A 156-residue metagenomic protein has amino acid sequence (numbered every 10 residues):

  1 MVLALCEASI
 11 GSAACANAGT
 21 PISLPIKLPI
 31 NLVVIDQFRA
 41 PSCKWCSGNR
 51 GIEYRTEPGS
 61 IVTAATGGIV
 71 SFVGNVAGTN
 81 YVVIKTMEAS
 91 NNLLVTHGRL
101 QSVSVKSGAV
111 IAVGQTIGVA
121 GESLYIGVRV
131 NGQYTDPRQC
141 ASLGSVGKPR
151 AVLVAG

Functional and structural regions predicted by a protein language model:
M1-A4: Sec-dependent N-terminal signal peptides
E7-Y81, A112-V113, P137-Q139, G144-G156: Surface-exposed, glycine-biased beta-strand/turn segments
Y54, Y81-I84, I111-I126: Short hydrophobic beta/alpha edge segments that flank linear recognition/processing sites
R55-T56, H97, S102-V105: Short alpha-helix capping/helix-loop boundary micro-motifs
P58-S60, K106, L124: Short loop/turn microsegments at loop-to-beta-strand junctions
A65-Q101, Y125: Zn2+-dependent peptidoglycan hydrolase active-site motif and core
V73, S102-I111, Q115-T116, G132: Acidic, glycine-anchored pre-beta loop/turn
T86, L124-Q139: Short, compositionally biased
